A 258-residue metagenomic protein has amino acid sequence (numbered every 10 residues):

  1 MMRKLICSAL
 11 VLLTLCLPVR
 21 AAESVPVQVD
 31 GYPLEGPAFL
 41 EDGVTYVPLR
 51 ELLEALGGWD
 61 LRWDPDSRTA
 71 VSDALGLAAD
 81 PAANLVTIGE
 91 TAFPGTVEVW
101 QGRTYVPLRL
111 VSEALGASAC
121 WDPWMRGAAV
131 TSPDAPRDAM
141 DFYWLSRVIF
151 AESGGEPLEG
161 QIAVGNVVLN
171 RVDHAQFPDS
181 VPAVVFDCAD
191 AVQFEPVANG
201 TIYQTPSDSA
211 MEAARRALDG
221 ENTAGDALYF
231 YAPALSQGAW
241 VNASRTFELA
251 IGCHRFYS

Functional and structural regions predicted by a protein language model:
M1-M2, A21, A38, T201 (+2 more regions): Intrinsic structural disorder
M2-L12, C16-S146: Primary recognition of N-terminal secretory signal peptides and signal-anchoring hydrophobic helices
D134-S258: Bacterial extracytoplasmic/cell-wall-associated proteins, especially those involved in peptidoglycan
